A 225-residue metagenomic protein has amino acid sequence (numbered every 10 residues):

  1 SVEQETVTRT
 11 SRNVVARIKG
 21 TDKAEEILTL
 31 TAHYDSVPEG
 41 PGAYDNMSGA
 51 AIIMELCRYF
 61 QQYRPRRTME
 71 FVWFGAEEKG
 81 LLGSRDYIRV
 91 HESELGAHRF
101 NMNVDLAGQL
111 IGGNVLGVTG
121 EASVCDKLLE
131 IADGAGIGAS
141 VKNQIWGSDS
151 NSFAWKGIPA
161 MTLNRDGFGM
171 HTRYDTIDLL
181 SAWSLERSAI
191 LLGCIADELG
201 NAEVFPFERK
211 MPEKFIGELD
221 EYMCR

Functional and structural regions predicted by a protein language model:
S1-A43, E55-Q62, R66-T68: Soluble metallo-hydrolase cores and metallopeptidase-like ectodomains found primarily in the secretory/periplasmic
I18, C57-R64, W73, H91 (+2 more regions): Sec/Tat-exported extracytoplasmic proteins
L28-T31, R66-G75, F100-M102, R209-M211: Beta-strand segments within the central parallel beta-sheet cores of soluble alpha/beta enzyme folds
P38, R64-P65, F74-F168, R173 (+1 more regions): Metal-dependent peptidase/peptidase-like ectodomains
E39-G49, K142, D178-S181: Alpha-helix N-cap/helix-initiation motif
A50, M54-C57, L81-I88, C125 (+3 more regions): Extracytoplasmic/secreted envelope proteins and their assembly/folding machinery, especially bacterial periplasmic
I53, T68-E70, P159: A fold-wide structural signal in alpha/beta-hydrolase
R58, G169-R225: His/Asp/Glu-rich mid-to-C-terminal helical/loop segments that flank catalytic regions of hydrolases
